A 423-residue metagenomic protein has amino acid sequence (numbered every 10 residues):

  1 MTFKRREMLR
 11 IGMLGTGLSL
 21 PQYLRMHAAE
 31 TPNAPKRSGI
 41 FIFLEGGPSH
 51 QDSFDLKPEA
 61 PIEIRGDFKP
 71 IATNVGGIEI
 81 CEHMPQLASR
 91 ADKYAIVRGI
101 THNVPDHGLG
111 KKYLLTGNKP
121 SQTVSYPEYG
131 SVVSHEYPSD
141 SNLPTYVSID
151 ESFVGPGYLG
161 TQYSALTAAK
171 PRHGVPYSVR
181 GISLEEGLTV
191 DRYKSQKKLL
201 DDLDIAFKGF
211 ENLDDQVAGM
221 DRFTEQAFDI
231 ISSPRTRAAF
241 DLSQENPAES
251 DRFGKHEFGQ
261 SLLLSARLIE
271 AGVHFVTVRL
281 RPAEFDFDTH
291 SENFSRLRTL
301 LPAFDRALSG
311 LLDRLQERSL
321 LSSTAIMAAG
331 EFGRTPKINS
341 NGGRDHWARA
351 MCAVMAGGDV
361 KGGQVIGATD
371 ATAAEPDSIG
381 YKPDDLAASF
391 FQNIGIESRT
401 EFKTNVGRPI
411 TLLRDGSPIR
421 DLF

Functional and structural regions predicted by a protein language model:
M1-F423: Ligand-binding pockets and gating/stacking loops
